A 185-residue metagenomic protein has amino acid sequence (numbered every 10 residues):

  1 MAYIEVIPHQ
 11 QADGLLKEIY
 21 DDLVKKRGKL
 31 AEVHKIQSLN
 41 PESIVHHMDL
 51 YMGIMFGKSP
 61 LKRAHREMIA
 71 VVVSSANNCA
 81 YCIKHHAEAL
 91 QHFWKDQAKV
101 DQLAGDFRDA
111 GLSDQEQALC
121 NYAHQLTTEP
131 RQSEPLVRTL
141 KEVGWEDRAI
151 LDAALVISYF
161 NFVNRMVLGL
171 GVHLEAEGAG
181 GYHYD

Functional and structural regions predicted by a protein language model:
M1-D185: Hydrophobic alpha-helical segments
